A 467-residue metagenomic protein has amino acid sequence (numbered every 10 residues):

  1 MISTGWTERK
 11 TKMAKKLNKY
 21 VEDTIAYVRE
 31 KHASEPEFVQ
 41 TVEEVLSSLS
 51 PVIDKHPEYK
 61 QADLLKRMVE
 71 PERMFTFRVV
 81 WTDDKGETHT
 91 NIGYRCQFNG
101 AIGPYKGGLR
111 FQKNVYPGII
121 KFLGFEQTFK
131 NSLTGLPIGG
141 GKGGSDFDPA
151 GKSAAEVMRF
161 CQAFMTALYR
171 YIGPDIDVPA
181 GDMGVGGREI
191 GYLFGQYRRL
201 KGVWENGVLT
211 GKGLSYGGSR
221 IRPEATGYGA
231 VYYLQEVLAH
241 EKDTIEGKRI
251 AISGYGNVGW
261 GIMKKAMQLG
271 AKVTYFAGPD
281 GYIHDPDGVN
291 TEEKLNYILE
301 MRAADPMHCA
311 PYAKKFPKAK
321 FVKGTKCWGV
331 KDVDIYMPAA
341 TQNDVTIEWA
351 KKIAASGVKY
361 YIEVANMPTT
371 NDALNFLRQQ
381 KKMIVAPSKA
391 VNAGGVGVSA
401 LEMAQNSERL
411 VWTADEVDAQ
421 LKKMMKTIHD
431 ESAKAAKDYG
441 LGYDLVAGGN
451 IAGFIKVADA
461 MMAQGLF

Functional and structural regions predicted by a protein language model:
M1-K12: Short, Lys/Arg-enriched N-terminal segments with co-localized hydrophobic residues within the first ~10-30 amino acids
A14-T41, V237-L238, A354-F467: Adenosine-phosphate binding glycine-rich loop
P36-V39, P57-A62, G135, I172-G181 (+3 more regions): Flexible, glycine/charged-enriched surface loops at secondary-structure junctions
E58-H89: Structured beta-strand/loop patches that form or line metal/cofactor-binding pockets in enzymes
Q112, N131-E246: Glycine/serine-rich phosphate-binding loop and adjoining beta1-alpha1 elements at the start of nucleotide-handling
G213, G218-D332: Glycine-rich phosphate/diphosphate-binding loop of Rossmann-like nucleotide-binding domains
G281-V385, A390: Rossmann-like adenosine-cofactor binding region
